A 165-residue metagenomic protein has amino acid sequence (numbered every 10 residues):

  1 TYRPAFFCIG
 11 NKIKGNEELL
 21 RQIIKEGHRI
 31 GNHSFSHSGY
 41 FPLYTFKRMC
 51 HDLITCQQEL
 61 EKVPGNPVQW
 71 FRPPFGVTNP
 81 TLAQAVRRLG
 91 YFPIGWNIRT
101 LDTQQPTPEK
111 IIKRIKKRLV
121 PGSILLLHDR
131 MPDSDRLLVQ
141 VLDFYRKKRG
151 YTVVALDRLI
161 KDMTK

Functional and structural regions predicted by a protein language model:
T1-R48, D52-K62, N66-V68, K161: Active-site beta->alpha N-cap acidic-glycine motif
P4, K14, D133-K165: C-terminal domain-boundary segment and adjacent tail
C8-G10, N32-S34, P73-F75, N97 (+2 more regions): A cross-domain feature marking catalytic cores of carbohydrate-active enzymes and several ubiquitous metabolic/repair
K14, H37-Y40, V77-T81, L101 (+1 more regions): Active-site environment of divalent metal-dependent phosphoester hydrolases
E18-K25, H51, T55-Q58, K62 (+3 more regions): Alpha-helical scaffolding segments of alpha/beta enzyme cores, especially the outer helices of TIM-barrel or partial
I23, I30-H33, C56, F71-P74 (+4 more regions): Conserved, mostly hydrophobic/aromatic
V77-R118, Y151-M163: His/Asp/Glu-enriched short active-site or ligand-binding loop at hydrolase and phosphoryl-transfer sites
